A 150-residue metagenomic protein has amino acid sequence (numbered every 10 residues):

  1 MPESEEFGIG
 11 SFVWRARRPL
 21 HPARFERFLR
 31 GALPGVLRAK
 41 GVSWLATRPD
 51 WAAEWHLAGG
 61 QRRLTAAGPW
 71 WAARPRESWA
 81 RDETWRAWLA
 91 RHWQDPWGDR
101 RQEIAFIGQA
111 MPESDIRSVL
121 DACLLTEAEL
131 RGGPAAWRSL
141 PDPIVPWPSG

Functional and structural regions predicted by a protein language model:
M1-G150: P-loop NTP-binding site
